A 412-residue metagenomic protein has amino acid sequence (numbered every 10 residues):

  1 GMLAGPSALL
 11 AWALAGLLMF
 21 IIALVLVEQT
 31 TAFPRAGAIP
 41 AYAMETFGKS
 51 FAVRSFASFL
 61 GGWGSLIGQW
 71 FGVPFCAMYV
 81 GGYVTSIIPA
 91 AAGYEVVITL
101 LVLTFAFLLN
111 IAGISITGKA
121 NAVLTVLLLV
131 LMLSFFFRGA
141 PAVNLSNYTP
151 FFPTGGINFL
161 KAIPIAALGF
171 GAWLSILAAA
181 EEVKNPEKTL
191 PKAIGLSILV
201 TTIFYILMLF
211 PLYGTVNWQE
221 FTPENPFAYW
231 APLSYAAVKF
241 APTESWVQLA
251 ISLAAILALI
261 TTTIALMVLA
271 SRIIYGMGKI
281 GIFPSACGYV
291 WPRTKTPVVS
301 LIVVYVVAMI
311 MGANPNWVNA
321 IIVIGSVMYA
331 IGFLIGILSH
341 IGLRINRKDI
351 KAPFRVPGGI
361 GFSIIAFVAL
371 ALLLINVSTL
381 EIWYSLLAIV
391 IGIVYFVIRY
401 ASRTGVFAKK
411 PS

Functional and structural regions predicted by a protein language model:
M2, F20-L103, F107-I111, A255-G276 (+1 more regions): Hydrophobic transmembrane alpha-helices that form the core helical bundles of multi-pass secondary transporters
L3-P6, P34-G37, T46-V53, E181-T189 (+3 more regions): Juxtamembrane helix-boundary/capping and inter-helix hinge elements in multi-pass membrane proteins
L9, G93-Y94, A122-S252: Helix-loop-helix junctions that connect adjacent transmembrane segments in multi-pass membrane transporters
A11, F137-R138, A142, Y329 (+2 more regions): A generic transmembrane alpha-helix motif of multi-pass inner-membrane proteins
A41-K49, R54, S86-A90, A193-G195 (+2 more regions): TM-loop-TM module centered on a large, flexible mid-protein loop between adjacent transmembrane helices in multi-pass
Y83, I87, T104-I111, L133-F136 (+5 more regions): Alpha-helical transmembrane segments of multipass membrane proteins
Y94-A142, P153-G155, I194-T202, I322-I335 (+3 more regions): Membrane-interface loop-to-helix entry segments
F283-W291, I337-R355, G405: Alpha-helical transmembrane segments
